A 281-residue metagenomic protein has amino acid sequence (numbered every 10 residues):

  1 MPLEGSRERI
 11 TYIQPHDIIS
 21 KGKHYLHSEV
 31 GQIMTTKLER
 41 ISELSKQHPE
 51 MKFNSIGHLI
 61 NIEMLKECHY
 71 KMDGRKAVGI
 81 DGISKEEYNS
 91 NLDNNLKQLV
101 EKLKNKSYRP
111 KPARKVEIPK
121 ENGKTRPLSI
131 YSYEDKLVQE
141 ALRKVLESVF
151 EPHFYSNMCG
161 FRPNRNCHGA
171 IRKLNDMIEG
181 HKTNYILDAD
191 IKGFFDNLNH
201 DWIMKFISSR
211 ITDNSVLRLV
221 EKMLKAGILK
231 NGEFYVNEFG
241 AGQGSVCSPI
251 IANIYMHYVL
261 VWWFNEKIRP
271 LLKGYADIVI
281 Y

Functional and structural regions predicted by a protein language model:
M1-D93: Non-catalytic, polymerase-adjacent accessory regions of viral genome-replication enzymes
C68-M72, A141, L219-L224: Short alpha-helical scaffolding segments that buttress acidic/His motifs in well-ordered protein cores
I80, Y133, K144, A189-I191: Residues immediately flanking
K102-E117, E121, H153-N157, F161-Y281: Conserved polymerase palm-domain catalytic core
P127-S132: Conserved phosphate-binding loops in nucleotide/dinucleotide-binding enzymes
E134-A141, Y185: Duplex nucleic acid-engaging cores and interfaces of nucleic-acid transaction enzymes
E140, K144-C159: Electropositive, glycine- and tryptophan-enriched low-complexity nucleic-acid-binding patches
